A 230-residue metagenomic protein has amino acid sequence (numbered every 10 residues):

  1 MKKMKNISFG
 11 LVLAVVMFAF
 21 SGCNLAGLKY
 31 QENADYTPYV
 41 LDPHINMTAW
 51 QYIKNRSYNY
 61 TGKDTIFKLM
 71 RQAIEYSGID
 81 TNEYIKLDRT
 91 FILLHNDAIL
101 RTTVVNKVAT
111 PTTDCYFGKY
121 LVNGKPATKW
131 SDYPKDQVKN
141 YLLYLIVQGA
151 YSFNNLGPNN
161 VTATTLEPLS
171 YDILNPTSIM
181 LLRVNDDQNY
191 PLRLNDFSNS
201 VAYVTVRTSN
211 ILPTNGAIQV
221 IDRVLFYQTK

Functional and structural regions predicted by a protein language model:
K2-G10, V15-R56: Bacterial Sec-dependent N-terminal signal peptides
H44-N82: Post-signal-peptide N-terminal segment of Sec-exported extracytoplasmic proteins
S57, I99-C115: Short regulatory "switch" loops immediately downstream of catalytic or recognition motifs within protein catalytic
N59-F67, Y84-I85, F91-I92, S131 (+1 more regions): Solvent-exposed, acidic/flexible segments
T65, L69, L93-L94, Q137 (+3 more regions): Solvent-exposed aromatic/hydrophobic patches embedded in short alpha-helical segments
M70, I92-I99, S209-T229: FKBP-type peptidyl-prolyl cis-trans isomerase
E75-I79, N96-V105, L143-Y151: Sec-exported extracytoplasmic/periplasmic mature domains
A109-T205: Aromatic/histidine-rich interaction motifs
